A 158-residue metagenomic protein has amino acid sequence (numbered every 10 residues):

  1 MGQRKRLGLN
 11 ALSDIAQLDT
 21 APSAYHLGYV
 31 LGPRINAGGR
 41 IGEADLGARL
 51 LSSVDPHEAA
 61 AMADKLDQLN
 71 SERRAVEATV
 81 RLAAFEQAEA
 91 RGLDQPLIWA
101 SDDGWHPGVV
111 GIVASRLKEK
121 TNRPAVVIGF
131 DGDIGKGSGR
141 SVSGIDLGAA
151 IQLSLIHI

Functional and structural regions predicted by a protein language model:
M1-I156: Hydrophobic helix-and-loop "lid/oligomerization" segment in the mid-to-C-terminal part of catalytic domains
